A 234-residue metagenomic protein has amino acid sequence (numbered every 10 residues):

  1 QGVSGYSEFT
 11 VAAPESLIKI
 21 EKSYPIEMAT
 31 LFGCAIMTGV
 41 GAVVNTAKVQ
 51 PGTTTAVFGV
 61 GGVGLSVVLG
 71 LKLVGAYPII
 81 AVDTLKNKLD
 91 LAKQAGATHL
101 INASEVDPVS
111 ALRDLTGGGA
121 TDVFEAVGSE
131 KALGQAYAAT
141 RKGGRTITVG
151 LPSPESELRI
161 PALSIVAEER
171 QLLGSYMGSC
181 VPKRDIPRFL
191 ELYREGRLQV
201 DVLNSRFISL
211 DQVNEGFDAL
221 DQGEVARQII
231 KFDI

Functional and structural regions predicted by a protein language model:
Q1-V3: Phosphate-binding beta-alpha-beta segment of Rossmann-like dinucleotide-binding domains, i.e., the NAD(P)
E8, E15-S16, E21-V106, S110: Mid-domain Rossmann-like dinucleotide-binding core that forms the NAD(H)/NADP(H) cofactor-binding site
F9, V57-V60, A81-V82, I101 (+4 more regions): Glycine- and other small-residue-rich loops at beta-strand/loop junctions that grip anionic moieties
A35, S129, P182-I186: Conserved donor sugar-nucleotide recognition element shared by glycan-biosynthetic enzymes
A47-P51, V63, V74, T84-K86 (+2 more regions): Glycine-rich cofactor phosphate-binding loops and adjacent beta1-alpha1 units of small-molecule cofactor enzyme domains
A56, I80, R145-I147, L173 (+1 more regions): Structural detector of well-ordered beta-strand residues that form the stable sheet scaffold of enzyme domains
G118, D122, G134-A138, S179 (+1 more regions): C-terminal hydrophobic helical "lid"/dimerization subdomain of Rossmann-like NAD(P)H-dependent oxidoreductases
